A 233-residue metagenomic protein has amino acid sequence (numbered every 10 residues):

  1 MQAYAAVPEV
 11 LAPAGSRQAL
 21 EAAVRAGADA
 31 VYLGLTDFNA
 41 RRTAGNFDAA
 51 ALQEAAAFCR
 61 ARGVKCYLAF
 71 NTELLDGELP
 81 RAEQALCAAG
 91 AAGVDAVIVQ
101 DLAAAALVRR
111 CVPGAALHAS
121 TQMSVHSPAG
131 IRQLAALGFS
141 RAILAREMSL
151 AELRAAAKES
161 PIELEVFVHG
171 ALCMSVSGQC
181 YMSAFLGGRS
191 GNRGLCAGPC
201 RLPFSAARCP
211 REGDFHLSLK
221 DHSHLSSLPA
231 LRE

Functional and structural regions predicted by a protein language model:
Q2-V125, I143, E152-E233: Active-site pocket-lining/capping segments in soluble small-molecule metabolic enzymes
A115, I131-F139: Acidic/polar active-site rim loop that often engages polyanionic ligands
S127-A129: Conserved nucleotide-cofactor-binding alpha/beta core module
A136-R141, M148, P161: Extended, well-folded interaction surfaces typified by the phenylalanyl-tRNA synthetase beta subunit core
